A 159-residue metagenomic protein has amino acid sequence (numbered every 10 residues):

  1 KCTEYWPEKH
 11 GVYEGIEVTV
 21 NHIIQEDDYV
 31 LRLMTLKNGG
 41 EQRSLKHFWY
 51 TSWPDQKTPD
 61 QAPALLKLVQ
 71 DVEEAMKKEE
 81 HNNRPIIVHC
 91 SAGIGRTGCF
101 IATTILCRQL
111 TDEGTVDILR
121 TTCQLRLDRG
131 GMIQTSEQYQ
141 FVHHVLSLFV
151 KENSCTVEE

Functional and structural regions predicted by a protein language model:
K1-E159: Cys-based phosphatases of the PTP/DUSP/CDC25 superfamily and their flanking regulatory architecture
